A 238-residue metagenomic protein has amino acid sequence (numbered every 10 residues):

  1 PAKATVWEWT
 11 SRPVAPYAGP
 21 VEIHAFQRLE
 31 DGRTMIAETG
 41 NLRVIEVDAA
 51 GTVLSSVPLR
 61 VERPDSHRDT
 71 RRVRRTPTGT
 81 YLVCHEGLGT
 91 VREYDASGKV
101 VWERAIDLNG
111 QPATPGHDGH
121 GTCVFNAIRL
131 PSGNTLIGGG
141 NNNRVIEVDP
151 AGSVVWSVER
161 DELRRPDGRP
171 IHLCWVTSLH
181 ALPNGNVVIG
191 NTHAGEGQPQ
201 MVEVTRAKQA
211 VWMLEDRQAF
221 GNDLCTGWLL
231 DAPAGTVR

Functional and structural regions predicted by a protein language model:
P1-R238: Histidine-/acidic-rich catalytic cores in large beta-rich domains
